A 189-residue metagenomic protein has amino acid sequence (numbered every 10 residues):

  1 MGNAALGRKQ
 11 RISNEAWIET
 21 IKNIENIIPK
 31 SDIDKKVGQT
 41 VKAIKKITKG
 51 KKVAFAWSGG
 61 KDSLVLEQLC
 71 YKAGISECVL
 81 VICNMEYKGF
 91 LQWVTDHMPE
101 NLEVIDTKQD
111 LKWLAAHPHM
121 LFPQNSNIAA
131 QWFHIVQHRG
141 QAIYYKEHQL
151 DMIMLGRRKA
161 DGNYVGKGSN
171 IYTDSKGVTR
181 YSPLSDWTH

Functional and structural regions predicted by a protein language model:
G2-T188: ATP-dependent adenylation/nucleotidyltransferase module used to activate substrates
